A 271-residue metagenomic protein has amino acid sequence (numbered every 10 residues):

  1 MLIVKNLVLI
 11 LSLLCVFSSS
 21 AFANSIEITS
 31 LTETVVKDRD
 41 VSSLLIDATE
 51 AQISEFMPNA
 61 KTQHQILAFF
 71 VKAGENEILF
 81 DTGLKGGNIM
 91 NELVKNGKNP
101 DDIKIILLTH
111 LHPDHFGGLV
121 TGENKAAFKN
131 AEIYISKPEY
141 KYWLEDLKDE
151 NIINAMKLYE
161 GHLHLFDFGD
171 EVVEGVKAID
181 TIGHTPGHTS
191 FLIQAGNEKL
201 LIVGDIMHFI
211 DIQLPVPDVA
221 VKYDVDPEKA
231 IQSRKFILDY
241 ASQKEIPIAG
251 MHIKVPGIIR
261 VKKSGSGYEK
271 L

Functional and structural regions predicted by a protein language model:
V8-S18: Bacterial N-terminal signal peptides
S19-A23: Sec/Tat signal peptide C-region and signal peptidase I cleavage site
N24-K95, S190-I206: Conserved beta-strand hairpin/beta-sheet module of binuclear metal-dependent hydrolase folds, prominently
E33-T34, T82-L84, L111, P138-E139 (+3 more regions): Active-site metal-binding loops of divalent metal-dependent hydrolases
I78-F80, L107, I133, L200-I202 (+1 more regions): Residue-level marker for buried hydrophobic side chains located in beta-strands that build the well-ordered beta-sheet
L84-G161: Active-site HxH/HxHxD metal-binding segment of metal-dependent hydrolases
K129-D180, T185, K229-E245: Metallo-beta-lactamase
G169-E171, I179-D180, P186-R260: Metallo-beta-lactamase
